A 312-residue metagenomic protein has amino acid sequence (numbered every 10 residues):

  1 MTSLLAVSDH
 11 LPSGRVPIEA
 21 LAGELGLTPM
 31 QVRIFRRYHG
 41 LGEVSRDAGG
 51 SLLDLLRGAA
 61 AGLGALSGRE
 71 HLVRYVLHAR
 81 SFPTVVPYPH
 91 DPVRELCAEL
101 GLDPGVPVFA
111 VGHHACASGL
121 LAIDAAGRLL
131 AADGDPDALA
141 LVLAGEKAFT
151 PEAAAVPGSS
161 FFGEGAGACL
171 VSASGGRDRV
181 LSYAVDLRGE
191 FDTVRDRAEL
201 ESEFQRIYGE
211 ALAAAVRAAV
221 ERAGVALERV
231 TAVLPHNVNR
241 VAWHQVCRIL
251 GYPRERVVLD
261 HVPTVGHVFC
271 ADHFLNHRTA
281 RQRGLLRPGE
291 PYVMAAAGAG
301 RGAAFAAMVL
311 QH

Functional and structural regions predicted by a protein language model:
M1-G50, A154-E210, A214-R217, A307-H312: Condensing-enzyme catalytic core mediating Claisen C-C bond formation in acyl metabolism
L4, G50-H113, V225-W243, I249: Conserved beta-ketoacyl condensing-enzyme motif
L41-A48, S81-F82, V108-G112, A154-V156 (+1 more regions): A short glycine/serine-rich beta->alpha loop
S51-S67, R206-A223, L275-A280: Short, well-ordered amphipathic alpha-helical segments that serve as non-catalytic structural scaffolds within diverse
T84-H90, A110-G134, T231-H312: Claisen-condensing/thiolase-fold acyl-transfer catalytic domains that form or cleave C-C bonds in fatty acid
L102-D103, A131-D135, S159-G163, V171 (+1 more regions): Solvent-exposed alpha-helices and their adjacent loops that cap or buttress functional pockets in soluble metabolic
P136-G165: Flexible, glycine-rich active-site loops centered on histidine and acidic residues that chelate a metal or position
A140-E146, V171, M294-A297: Short beta-strand segments
